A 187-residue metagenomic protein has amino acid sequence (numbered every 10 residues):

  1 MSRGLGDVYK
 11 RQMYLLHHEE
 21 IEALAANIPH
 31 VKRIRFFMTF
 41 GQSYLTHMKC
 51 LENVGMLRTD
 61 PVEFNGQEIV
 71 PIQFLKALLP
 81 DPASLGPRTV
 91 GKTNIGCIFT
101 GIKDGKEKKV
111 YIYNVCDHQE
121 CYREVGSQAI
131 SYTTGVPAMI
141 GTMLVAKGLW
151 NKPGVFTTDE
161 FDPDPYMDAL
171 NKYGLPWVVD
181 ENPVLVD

Functional and structural regions predicted by a protein language model:
M1, H17, T134: Short, conserved glycine- and acidic-residue-centered signature motifs in active-site or ligand-binding loops
M1-Y9: Single conserved hydrophobic/aromatic residue that forms the stacking wall/gate of nucleotide- or nucleobase-binding
G4, E19, P165: Short Gly/charged-rich anion-binding patches and loops
K10-R33: A conserved active-site cap/scaffold subdomain adjacent to cofactor or substrate pockets
Q12-M13, F36, P87, A129: A general boundary/transition motif marking the beginning of the first structured unit of a protein
Y14, F37-M56: Alpha/beta-hydrolase
A23, S43-Y44, M56-D187: C-terminal helical cap and adjacent loop that interface with cofactors, partners, or active-site loops
R33-M38, N151-G154: Flexible, glycine/charged-enriched surface loops at secondary-structure junctions
